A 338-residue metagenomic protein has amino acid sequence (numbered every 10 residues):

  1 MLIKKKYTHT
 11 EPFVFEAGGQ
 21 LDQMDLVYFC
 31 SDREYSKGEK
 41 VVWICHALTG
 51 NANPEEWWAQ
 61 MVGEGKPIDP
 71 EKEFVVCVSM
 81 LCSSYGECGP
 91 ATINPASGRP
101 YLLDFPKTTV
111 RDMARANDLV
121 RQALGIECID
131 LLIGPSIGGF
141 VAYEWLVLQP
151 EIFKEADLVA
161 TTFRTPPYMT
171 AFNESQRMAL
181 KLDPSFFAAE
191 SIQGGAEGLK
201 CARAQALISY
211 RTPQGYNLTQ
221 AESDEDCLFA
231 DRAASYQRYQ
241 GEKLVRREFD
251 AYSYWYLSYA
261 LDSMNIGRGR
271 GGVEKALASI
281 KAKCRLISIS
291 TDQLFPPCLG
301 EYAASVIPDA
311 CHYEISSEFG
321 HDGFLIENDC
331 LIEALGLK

Functional and structural regions predicted by a protein language model:
M1-V41: Catalytic-loop region of hydrolases
F29-P95: N-terminal cap/lid subdomain of alpha/beta-hydrolase-fold enzymes
P100, D104, R111-L131: Conserved acidic catalytic loop of the alpha/beta-hydrolase fold
C128-Y168: Conserved hydrolase catalytic core segment
I152-K154, L158-L244: Alpha/beta-hydrolase-fold enzymes
G269-V273, A282, Q293-S305: Short alpha-helix in the alpha/beta-hydrolase fold that links the catalytic acid
I280, L286-S288: Short beta-strand/loop motif that positions the catalytic acidic residue of the alpha/beta-hydrolase fold
E301-Y302, D309-K338: Catalytic active-site module of serine/aspartate enzymes centered on a nucleophile-bearing elbow/loop
